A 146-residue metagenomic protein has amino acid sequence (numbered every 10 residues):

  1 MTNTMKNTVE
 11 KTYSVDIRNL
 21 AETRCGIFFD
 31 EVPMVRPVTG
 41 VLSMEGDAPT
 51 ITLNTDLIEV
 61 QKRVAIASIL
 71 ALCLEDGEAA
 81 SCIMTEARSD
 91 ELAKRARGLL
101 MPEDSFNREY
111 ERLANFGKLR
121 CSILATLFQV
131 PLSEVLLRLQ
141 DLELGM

Functional and structural regions predicted by a protein language model:
M1-M146: Active-site hotspot residues in diverse enzymes, especially metal/ion-binding acidic/histidine motifs
